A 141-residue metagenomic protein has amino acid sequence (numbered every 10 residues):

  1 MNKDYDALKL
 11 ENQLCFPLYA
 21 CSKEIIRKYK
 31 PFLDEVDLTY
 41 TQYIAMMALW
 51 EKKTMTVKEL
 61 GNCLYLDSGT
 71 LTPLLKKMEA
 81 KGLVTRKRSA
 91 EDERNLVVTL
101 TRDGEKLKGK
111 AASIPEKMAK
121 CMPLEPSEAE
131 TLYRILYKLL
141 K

Functional and structural regions predicted by a protein language model:
M1-V36, E130, R134, K138: N-terminal leader segment of winged-helix/HTH proteins
Q13-P17, C63, S89: Functionally engaged cysteine thiol sites
P17, I44-M47, K106: Pre-recognition alpha-helix immediately N-terminal to the DNA-recognition helix within helix-turn-helix or winged-helix
K23, R27-D67: N-terminal helix-turn-helix DNA-binding core of bacterial DNA-binding proteins
I26, K76-R134: Charged, amphipathic alpha-helical coiled-coil/dimerization segments
V57-K58, G69, K76, L96: Residues within helix-turn-helix
